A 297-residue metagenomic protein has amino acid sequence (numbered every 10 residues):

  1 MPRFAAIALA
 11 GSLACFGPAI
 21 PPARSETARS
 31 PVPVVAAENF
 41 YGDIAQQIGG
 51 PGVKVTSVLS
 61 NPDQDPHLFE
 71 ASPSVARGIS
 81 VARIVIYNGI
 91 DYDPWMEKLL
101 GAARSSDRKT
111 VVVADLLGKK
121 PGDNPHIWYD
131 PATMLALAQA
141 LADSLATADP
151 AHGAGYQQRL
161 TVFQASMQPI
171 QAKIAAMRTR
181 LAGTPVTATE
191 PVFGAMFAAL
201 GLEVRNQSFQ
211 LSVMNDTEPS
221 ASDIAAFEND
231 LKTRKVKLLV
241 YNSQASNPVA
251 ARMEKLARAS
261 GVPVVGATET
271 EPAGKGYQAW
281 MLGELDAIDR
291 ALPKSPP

Functional and structural regions predicted by a protein language model:
M1-F4: Positively charged n-region of N-terminal signal peptides that target proteins for export
A6-G17: Bacterial N-terminal signal peptides
A19-P297: Extracytoplasmic metal-acquisition and chelation regions
